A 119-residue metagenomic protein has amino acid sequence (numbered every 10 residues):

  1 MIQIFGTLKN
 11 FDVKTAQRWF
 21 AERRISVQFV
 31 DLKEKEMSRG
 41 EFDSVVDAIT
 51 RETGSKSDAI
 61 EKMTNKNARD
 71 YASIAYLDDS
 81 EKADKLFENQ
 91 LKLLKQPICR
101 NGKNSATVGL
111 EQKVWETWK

Functional and structural regions predicted by a protein language model:
M1-K35: Local sequence-structure signature of Cys/Sec-based thiol-disulfide redox active-site neighborhoods
L32-K119: Thiol/selenol-based redox catalytic cores and closely related redox-interacting motifs
